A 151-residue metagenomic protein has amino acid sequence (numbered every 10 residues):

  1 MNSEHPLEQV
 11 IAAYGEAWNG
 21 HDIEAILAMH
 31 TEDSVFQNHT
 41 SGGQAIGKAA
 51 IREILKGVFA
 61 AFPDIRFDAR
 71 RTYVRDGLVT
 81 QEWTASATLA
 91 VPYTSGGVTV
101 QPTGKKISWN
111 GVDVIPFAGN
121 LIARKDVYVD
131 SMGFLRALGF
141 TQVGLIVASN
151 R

Functional and structural regions predicted by a protein language model:
M1-P6, D22-A25, K56-R151: A beta-strand edge to alpha-helix "cap/lid" segment located at domain peripheries
S3-H21, M29: Short, aromatic-enriched amphipathic alpha-helices that serve as compact interaction elements
I11, K48-I51, I65, S108: A structural signal for well-ordered alpha-helical scaffolds and beta->alpha junctions
G15, T40, R71-Y73: Structured beta->alpha junctions
I23-L27, E32, K48, R52: An amphipathic alpha-helix signature
M29, V35-I46, G57-A61: A short gly/proline-enriched turn/hairpin at secondary-structure junctions
G43-E53, V74: Short beta-edge strand/loop motif at the mouth of beta-sheet-based domains
